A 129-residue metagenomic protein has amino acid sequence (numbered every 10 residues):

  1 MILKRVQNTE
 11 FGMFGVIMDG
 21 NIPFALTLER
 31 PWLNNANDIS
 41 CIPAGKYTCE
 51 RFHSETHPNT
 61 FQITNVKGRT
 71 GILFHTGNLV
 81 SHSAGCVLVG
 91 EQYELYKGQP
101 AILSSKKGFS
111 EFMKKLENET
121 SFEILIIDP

Functional and structural regions predicted by a protein language model:
M1-F122, I127-P129: Cell wall/extracellular polymer interaction/catalysis modules
